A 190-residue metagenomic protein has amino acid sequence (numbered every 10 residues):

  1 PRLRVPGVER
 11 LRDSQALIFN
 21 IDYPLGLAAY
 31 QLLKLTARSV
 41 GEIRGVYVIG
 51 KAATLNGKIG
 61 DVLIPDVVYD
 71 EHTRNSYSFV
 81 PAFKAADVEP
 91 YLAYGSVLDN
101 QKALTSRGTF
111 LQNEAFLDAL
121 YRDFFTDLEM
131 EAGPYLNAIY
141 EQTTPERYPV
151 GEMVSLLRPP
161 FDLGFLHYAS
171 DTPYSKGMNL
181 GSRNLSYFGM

Functional and structural regions predicted by a protein language model:
P1-M190: Accessory terminal and edge-of-domain segments that mediate assembly/interaction and cofactor placement around
